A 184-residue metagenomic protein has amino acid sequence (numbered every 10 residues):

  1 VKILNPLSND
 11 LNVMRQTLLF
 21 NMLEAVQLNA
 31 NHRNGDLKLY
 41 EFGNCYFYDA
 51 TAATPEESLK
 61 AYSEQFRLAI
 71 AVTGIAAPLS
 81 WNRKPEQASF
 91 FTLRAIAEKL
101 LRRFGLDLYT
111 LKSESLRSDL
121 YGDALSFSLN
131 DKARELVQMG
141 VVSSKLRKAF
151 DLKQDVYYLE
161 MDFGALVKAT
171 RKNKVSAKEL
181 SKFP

Functional and structural regions predicted by a protein language model:
V1-P184: Extended beta-strand-rich architecture
